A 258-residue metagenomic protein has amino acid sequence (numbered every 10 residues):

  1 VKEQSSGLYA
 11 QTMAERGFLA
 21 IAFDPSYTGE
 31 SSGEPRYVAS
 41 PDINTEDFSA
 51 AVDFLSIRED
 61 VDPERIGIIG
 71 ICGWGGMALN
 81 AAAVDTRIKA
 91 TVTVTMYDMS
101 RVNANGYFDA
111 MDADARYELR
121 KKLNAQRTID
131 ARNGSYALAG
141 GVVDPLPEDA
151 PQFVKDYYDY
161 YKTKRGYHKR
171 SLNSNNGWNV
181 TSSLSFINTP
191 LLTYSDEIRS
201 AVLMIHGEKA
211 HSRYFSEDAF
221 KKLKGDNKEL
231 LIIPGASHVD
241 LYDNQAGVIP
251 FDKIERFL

Functional and structural regions predicted by a protein language model:
V1-T12, P25, F215-S216: The serine-hydrolase catalytic nucleophile loop
S5, V38-E59: Alpha/beta-hydrolase active-site loop
A10-S32: Conserved alpha/beta-hydrolase
E59-G73: Alpha/beta-hydrolase fold nucleophile elbow
L79-T163: Alpha/beta-hydrolase-fold enzymes
I198, M204-H206: Short beta-strand/loop motif that positions the catalytic acidic residue of the alpha/beta-hydrolase fold
L223-V239: Catalytic histidine neighborhood in serine/cysteine hydrolases with alpha/beta-hydrolase-type architecture
A236-V248: Catalytic histidine-centered segment of alpha/beta-hydrolase-like enzymes
